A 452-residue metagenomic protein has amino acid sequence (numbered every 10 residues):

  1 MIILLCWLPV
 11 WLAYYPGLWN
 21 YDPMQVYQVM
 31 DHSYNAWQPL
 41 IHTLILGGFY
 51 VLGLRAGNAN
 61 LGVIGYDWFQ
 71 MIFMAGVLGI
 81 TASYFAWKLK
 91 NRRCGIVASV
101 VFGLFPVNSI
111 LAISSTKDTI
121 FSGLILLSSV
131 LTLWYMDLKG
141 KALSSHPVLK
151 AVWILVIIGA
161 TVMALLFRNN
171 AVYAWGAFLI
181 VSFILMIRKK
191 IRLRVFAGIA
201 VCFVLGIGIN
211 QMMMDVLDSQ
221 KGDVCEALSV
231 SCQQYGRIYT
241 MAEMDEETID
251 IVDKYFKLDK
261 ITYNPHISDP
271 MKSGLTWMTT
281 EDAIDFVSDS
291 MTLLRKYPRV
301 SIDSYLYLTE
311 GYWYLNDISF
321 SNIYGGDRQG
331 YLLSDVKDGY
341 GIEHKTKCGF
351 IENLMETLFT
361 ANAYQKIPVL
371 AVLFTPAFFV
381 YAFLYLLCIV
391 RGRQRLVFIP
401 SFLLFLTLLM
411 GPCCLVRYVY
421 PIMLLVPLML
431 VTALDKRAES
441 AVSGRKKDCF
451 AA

Functional and structural regions predicted by a protein language model:
L12-V26, S33-F49, G53, G57 (+2 more regions): Extracytoplasmic catalytic/substrate-binding loops of multi-pass membrane glycan-assembly enzymes
Q28, I80, F121-L143, T161 (+2 more regions): Specific aromatic-rich, kink-prone transmembrane helix
L61-F69, Y307-S401: Membrane-interface anchor segments at the N-terminal boundary of transmembrane helices in multi-pass membrane enzymes
W68-K90: Transmembrane-helix motifs of polytopic, lipid-linked glycan transferases
G95-P106, T161, L165: Short helix- or helix-capping micro-motifs that position conserved polar/aromatic residues at function-defining sites
I113-I120, F167: Short acidic/glycine- and proline-prone juxtamembrane loop motifs at membrane-interface regions of multi-pass membrane
W153-R168, L179-I180, C202-G206: Membrane-interface alpha helices of multi-pass inner-membrane proteins
D218-K345: Membrane-proximal stem/loop segments at transmembrane-domain junctions that anchor or position
